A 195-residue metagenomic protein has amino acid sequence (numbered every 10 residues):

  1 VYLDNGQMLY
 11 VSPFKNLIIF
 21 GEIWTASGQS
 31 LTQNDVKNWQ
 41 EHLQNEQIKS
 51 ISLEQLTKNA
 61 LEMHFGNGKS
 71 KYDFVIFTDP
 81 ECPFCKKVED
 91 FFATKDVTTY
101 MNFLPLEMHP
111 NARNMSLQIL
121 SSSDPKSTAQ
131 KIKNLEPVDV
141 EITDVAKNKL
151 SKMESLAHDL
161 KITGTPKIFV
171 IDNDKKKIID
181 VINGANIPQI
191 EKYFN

Functional and structural regions predicted by a protein language model:
V1-I51: N-terminal targeting signals for export/organelle localization
L3-F20, N134-N195: C-terminal cap of thioredoxin/glutaredoxin-like
F20, F65-N67, L106: Generic structural "secondary-structure junction" signal
W24-S27, D35-K37, Q44-E46, T99-F103 (+2 more regions): Glycine-rich loops and low-complexity Gly/Arg-rich segments that provide flexible linkers or classic glycine-based
D35-N38, N114-M115, S127-K131, K152 (+1 more regions): Exposed alpha-helical structural elements
S52, V88-D90, M101, V170-D174: Bulky hydrophobic/aromatic packing residues
S52-Y72: A short beta-strand-turn-helix
S70-A146, H158-T163, N183-A185: Structural alpha/beta surface segment adjacent to cysteine/selenocysteine redox centers across thiol/disulfide enzymes
